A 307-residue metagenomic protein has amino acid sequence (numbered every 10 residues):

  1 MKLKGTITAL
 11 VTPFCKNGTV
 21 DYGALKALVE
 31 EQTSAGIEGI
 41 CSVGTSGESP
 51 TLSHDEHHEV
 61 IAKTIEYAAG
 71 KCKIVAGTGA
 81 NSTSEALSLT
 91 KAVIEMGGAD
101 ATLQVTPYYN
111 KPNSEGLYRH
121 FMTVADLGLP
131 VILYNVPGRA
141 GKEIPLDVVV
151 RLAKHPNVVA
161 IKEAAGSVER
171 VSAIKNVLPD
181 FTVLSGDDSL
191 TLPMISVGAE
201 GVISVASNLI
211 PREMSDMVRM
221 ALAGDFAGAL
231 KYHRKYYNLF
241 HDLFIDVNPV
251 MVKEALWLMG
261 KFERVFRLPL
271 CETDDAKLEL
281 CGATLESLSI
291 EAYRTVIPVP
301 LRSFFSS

Functional and structural regions predicted by a protein language model:
K2, I7-P13, A35-I37, S46 (+3 more regions): C-terminal alpha-helical cap/extension of soluble enzyme domains
K2-G141: Active-site beta->alpha loop and helix N-cap motifs at the rims of alpha/beta catalytic domains
K16, Y22, H54, L146 (+2 more regions): Alpha-helix N-capping/helix-start residues
L25, H57, I61, A86 (+6 more regions): A general structural signal for well-ordered alpha-helical segments in protein cores
A35, E59, K63-A68, A92 (+8 more regions): Alpha-helical structural signal in soluble globular domains
L127-L129, R139-F244: Catalytic alpha/beta core domains of metabolic enzymes, predominantly
N135-P137, N157, R267-L268: Glycine-rich phosphate-binding "P-loop"
